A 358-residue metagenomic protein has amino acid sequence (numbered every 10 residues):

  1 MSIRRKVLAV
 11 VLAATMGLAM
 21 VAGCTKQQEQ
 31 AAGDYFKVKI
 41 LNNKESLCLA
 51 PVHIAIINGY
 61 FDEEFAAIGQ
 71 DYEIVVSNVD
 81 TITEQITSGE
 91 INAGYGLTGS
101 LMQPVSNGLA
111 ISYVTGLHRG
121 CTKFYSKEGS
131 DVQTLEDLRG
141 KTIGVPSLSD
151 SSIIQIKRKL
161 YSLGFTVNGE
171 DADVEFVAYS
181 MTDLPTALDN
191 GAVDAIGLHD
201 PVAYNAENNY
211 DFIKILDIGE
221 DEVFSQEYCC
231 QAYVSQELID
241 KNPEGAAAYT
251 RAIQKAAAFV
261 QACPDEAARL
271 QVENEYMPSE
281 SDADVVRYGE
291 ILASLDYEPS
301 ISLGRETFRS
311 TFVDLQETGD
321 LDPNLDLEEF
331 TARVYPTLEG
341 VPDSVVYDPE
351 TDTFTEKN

Functional and structural regions predicted by a protein language model:
M1-K37, V345-N358: Short, low-complexity disordered leader/linker segments with a strong preference for bacterial N-terminal type II
E29-A178, D194-D200, I215, Q226 (+1 more regions): Short, glycine-/small- and polar/acidic-enriched structural segments that line small-molecule recognition paths
L49, H53, T83, T87 (+14 more regions): Extracytoplasmic/secreted envelope proteins and their assembly/folding machinery, especially bacterial periplasmic
D62-G69, E220-S225, A293-L303: Short, solvent-exposed loop/beta-turn-alpha elements that line the ligand-binding surface or hinge of extracytoplasmic
I68-E73, V167-D173, M277-G289, L321-E329: Short, surface-exposed acidic
G99, E170-D173, V177, T182-Y276: Pocket-lining segment of extracytoplasmic ligand-binding domains
K241-D322: Secondary-structure end/capping motifs
F312-N358: Conserved C-terminal helix/tail region of periplasmic/extracytoplasmic solute-binding proteins
